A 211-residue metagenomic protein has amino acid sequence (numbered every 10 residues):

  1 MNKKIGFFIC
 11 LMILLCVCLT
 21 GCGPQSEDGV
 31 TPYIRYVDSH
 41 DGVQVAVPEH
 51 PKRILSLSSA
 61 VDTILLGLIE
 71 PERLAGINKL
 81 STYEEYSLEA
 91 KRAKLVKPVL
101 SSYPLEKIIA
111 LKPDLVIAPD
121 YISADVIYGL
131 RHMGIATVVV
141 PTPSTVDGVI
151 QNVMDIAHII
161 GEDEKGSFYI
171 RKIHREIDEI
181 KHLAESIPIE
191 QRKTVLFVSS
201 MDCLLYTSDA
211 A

Functional and structural regions predicted by a protein language model:
M1-I5: Positively charged n-region of N-terminal signal peptides that target proteins for export
G6-Q25: Sec-dependent N-terminal signal peptides of Gram-positive bacterial secreted proteins and lipoproteins
G21-T63, E164-L196: Bacterial Sec-exported substrate-binding components of ABC uptake systems
V37-A46, K97-I109, D125: Early extracytoplasmic/lumenal segment of secretory-pathway proteins
S56-L111, L115-D120: A short, structured surface patch at a secondary-structure boundary
L65, L204-L205: Short acidic/polar micro-motifs at solvent-exposed secondary-structure junctions
D125-L204: Extracytoplasmic substrate-binding proteins
Y206-A211: Conserved small/polar residues in nucleotide/adenosyl-binding loops
